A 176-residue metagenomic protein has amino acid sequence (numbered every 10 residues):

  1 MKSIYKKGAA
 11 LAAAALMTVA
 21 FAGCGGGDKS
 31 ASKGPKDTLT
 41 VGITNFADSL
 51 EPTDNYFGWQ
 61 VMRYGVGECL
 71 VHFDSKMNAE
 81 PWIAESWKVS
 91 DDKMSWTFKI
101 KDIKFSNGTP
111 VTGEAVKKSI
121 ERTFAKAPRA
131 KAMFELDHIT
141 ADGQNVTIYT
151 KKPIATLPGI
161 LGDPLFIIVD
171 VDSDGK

Functional and structural regions predicted by a protein language model:
M1-L39, P52, N78, D102 (+1 more regions): Short, low-complexity disordered leader/linker segments with a strong preference for bacterial N-terminal type II
G34-T38, G65, W82-A84, D91-K93 (+2 more regions): Extracytoplasmic
G42-V89: N-terminal lobe/hinge region of extracytoplasmic solute-binding protein
R63, G67, E80, A84 (+3 more regions): Extracytoplasmic/secreted envelope proteins and their assembly/folding machinery, especially bacterial periplasmic
V71, S75, D92, E121-R129 (+1 more regions): Sec-exported extracytoplasmic/periplasmic mature domains
E85-K126, T147: Aromatic- and charge-enriched surface segment that lines or borders ligand/interaction sites
K131-G175: Surface-exposed binding/hinge segments that line and control ligand-binding clefts or catalytic entry sites
